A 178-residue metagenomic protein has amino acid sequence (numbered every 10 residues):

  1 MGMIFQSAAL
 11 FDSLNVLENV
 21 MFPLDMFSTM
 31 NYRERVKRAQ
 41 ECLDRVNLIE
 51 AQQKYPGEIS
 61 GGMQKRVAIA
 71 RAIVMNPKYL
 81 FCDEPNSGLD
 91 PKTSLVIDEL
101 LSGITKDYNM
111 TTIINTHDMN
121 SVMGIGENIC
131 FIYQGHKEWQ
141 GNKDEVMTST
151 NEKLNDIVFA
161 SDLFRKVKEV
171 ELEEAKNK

Functional and structural regions predicted by a protein language model:
L17-D25, V36: Short helical segment in ABC ATPase nucleotide-binding domains corresponding to the A-loop/adjacent helical element
Y55-I59, M63: Conserved ABC ATPase signature
V74-K78: A short, proline-enriched helix->beta-strand linker immediately N-terminal to the Walker B motif in ABC-type P-loop
L80-D83: Catalytic Walker B motif of ABC-type/P-loop ATPase nucleotide-binding domains
P91-T93: Helix N-cap at the start of a conserved alpha-helix in ABC-type nucleotide-binding domains
M147-K178: C-terminal boundary and immediately downstream tail of ABC-type ATPase nucleotide-binding domains
